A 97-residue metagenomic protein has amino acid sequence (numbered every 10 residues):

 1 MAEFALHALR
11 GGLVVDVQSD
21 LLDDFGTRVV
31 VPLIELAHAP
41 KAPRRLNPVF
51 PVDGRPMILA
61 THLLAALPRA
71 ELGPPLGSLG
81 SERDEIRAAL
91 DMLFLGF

Functional and structural regions predicted by a protein language model:
M1-F4, N47, D91-F94: Generic intrinsically disordered, low-complexity segments enriched for polar/acidic and small residues
M1-L6, P56-L59: Domain-scale selection of a single, long terminal region that carries the protein's primary operational module
E3-R10, V15-L46: Compact nucleic-acid interaction/catalytic patches
G12-V17, L22-T27, P51-D53, P68-R69 (+2 more regions): Generic detector of short, locally flexible boundary/turn motifs and exposed helical patches
H38-P56, A60: Aromatic- and Lys/Arg-enriched surface recognition patch
D53-F97: C-terminal terminal-subdomain/extension
